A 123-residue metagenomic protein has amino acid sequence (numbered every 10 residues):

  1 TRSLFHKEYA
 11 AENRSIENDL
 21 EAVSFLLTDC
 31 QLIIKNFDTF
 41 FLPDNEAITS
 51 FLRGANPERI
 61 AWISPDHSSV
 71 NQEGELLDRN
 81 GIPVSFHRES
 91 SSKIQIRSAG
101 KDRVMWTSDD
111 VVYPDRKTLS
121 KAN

Functional and structural regions predicted by a protein language model:
T1-N18: Amphipathic alpha-helical segments typified by the pilin-like N-terminal helix that continues immediately C-terminal
R14, N18-N123: Low-complexity, acidic interaction segments enriched in glycine
